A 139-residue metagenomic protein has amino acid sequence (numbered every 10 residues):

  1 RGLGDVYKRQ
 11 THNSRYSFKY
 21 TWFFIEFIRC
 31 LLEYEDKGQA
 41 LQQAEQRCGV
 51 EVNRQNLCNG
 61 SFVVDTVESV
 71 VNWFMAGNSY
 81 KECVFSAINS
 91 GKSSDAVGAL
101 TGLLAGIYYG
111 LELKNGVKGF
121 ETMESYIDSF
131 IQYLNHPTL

Functional and structural regions predicted by a protein language model:
R1, T21-E26, V67-V70: Well-ordered alpha-helical segments within folded domains of soluble proteins
G2-Y7: Short, small-residue-biased leader/transition segments that mark boundaries at the very start of proteins
K8-Y34: Hydrophobic, aromatic-enriched interface-forming segments
S17-F18, G60, S94: Alpha-helix N-cap/helix-initiation sites
F23, S69-T138: Catalytic phosphate/nucleotide-handling subdomain of diverse soluble enzymes
R29-G91, N135: Accessory "access/gating" subregions that flank catalytic or transport cores
